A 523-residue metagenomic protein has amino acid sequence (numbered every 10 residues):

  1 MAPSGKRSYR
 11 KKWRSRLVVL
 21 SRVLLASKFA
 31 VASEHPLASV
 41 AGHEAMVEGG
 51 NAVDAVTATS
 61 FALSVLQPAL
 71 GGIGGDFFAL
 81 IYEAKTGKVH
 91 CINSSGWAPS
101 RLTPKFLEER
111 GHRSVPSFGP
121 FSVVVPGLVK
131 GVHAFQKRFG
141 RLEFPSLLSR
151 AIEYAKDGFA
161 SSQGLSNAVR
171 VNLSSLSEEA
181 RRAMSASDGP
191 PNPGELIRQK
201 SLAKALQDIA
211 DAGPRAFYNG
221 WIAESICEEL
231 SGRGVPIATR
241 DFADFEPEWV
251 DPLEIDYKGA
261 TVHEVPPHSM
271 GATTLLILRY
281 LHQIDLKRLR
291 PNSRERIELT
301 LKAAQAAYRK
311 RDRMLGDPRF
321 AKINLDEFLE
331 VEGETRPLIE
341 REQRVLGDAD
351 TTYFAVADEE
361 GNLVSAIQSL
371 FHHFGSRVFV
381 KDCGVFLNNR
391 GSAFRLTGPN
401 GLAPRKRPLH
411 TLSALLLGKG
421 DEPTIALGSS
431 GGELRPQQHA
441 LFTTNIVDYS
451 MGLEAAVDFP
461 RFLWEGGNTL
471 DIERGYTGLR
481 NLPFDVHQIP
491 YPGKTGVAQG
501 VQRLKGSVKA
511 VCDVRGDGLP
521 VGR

Functional and structural regions predicted by a protein language model:
P3-R7: Short, low-complexity intrinsically disordered segments enriched in A/P/G/S/L with frequent Arg, especially at protein
R10-V40, E44-A212, F217-S269, L329-E330: Noncatalytic scaffold domains of N-terminal-nucleophile
V53-S60, P145-K156, E224-C227, P291-Y308 (+1 more regions): Short, well-structured alpha-helical segments that form the helix of a local strand-helix-strand
V65-H90, P236-A238, N362-I425, Y449 (+1 more regions): Active-site rim segments in enzyme catalytic domains, especially the processed small/beta chain of N-terminal
W249, D348-T351, H410-L412: Short, small/polar residue-rich loop motifs at catalytic or cofactor-binding pockets
E264-P267, L417-R435, I446: Extended C-terminal regions of large enzymes
Q283-L370, C383, P490: Internal maturation/activation junctions in enzymes
E360, K406, H439-A440, D448-G493: Extended C-terminal subregions enriched in glycine
